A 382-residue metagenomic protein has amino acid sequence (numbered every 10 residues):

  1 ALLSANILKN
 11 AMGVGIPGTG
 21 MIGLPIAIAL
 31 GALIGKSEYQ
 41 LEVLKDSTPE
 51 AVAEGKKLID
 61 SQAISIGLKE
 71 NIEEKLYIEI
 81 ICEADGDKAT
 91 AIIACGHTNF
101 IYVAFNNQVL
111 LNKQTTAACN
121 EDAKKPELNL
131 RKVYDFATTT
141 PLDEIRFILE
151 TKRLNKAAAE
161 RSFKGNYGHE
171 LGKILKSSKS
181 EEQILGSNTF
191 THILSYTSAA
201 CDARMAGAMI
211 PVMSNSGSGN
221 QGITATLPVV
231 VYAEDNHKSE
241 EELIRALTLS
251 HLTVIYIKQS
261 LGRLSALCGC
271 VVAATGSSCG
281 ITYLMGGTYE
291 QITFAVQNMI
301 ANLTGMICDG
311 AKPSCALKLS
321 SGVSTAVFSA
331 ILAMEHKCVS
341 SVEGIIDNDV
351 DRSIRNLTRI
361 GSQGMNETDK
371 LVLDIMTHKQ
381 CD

Functional and structural regions predicted by a protein language model:
A1-I7, N188-G207, S239-I257, Q297-G305: Acidic-glycine-rich active-site phosphate/pyrophosphate-binding loop
A1-I72, I78-E79: Early transmembrane hairpin of solute transport permeases
Y39-L44, S65-L68, E144-I148, S162-L175 (+6 more regions): Flexible, glycine/charged-enriched surface loops at secondary-structure junctions
V52, S61-L68, K75-I80, T90 (+3 more regions): C-terminal binding/interaction regions
D60-G207, D374-D382: Signature of multi-pass transmembrane helix bundles
I210-L227, C268-V272: Conserved phosphate/anionic-ligand binding catalytic regions in large, soluble enzymes, centered on
Y232-R245, I255-S321, M334-G344: Hydrophobic alpha-helical bundle architecture
